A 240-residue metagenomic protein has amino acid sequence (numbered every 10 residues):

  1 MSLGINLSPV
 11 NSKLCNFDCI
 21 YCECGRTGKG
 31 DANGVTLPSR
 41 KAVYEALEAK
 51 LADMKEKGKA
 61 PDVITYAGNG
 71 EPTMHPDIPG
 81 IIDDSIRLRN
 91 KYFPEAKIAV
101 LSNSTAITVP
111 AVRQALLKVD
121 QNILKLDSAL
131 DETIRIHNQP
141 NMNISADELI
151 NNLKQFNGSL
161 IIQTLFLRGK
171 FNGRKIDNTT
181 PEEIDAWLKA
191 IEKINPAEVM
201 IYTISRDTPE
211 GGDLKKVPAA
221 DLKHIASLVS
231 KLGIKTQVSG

Functional and structural regions predicted by a protein language model:
M1-G25, V63-T65: N-terminal pre-triad scaffold of radical SAM enzymes
N6-S8, A67-N69, L165-L167, I204: Short strand-loop junctions, especially beta-strand C-caps/beta-turns that link beta-sheets to coils or alpha-helices
V10-S12, K29, D131, G169: Short, acidic Gly/Pro/Ser/Thr-rich loop/turn segments
Y21-K118: Conserved Radical SAM active-site core
L37, N143, K215-A219, K223: Short, conserved loop/turn and helix-capping segments at secondary-structure boundaries that abut family-defining
M74-K216: Conserved AdoMet/S-adenosylmethionine-binding subsite of the radical SAM
V217-G240: Binuclear metal-ion centers of metallo-dependent hydrolases, dominated by the metallo-beta-lactamase
